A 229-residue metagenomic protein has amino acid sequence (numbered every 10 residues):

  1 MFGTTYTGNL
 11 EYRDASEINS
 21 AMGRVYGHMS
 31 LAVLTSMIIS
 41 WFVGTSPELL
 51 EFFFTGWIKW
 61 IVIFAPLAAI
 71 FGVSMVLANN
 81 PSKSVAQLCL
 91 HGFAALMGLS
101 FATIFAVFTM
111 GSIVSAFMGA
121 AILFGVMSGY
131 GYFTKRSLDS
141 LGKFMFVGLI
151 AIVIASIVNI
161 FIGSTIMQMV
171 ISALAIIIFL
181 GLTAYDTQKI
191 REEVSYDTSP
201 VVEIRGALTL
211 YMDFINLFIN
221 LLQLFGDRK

Functional and structural regions predicted by a protein language model:
M1-K229: A hydrophobic alpha-helical transmembrane-helix feature that marks the membrane cores and membrane-interface segments
